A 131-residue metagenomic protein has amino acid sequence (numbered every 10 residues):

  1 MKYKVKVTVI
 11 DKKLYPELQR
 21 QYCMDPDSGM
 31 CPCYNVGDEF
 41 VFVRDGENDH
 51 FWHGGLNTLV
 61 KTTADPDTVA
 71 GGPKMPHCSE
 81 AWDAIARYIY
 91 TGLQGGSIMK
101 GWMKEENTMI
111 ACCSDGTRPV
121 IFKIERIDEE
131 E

Functional and structural regions predicted by a protein language model:
M1-K4, Y34-E39, E129: A short, structured loop/turn motif at beta-sheet edges
Y3-V5, K12-D25: Short, structured beta-strand/loop micro-motifs enriched in basic residues and often containing a Trp
K4-T8, I121-K123: Beta-strand secondary-structure signal
V9-K13, R126-D128: Beta-strand elements of well-folded, non-transmembrane domains
Y15-E17, H50, E130: Residue-level signal for secondary-structure boundary sites
Q21-N48: Short, flexible N-terminal segments of the mature chain
E47-E80: Short, Lys/Arg- and Gly-enriched loop/turn segments at beta-strand edges
S79-E131: Short, compact, well-ordered microdomains
